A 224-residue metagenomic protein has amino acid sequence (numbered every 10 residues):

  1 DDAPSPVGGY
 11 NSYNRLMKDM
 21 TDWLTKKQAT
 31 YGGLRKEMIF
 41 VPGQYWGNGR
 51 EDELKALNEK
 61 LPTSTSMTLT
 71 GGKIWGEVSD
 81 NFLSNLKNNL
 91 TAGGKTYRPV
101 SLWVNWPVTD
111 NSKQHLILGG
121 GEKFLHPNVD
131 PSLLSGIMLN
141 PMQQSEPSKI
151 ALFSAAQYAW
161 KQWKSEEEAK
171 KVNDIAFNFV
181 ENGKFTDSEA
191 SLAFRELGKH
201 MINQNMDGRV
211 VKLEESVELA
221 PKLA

Functional and structural regions predicted by a protein language model:
D2-V172: Catalytic-core regions of glycoside hydrolase
K164-A224: C-terminal functional modules
